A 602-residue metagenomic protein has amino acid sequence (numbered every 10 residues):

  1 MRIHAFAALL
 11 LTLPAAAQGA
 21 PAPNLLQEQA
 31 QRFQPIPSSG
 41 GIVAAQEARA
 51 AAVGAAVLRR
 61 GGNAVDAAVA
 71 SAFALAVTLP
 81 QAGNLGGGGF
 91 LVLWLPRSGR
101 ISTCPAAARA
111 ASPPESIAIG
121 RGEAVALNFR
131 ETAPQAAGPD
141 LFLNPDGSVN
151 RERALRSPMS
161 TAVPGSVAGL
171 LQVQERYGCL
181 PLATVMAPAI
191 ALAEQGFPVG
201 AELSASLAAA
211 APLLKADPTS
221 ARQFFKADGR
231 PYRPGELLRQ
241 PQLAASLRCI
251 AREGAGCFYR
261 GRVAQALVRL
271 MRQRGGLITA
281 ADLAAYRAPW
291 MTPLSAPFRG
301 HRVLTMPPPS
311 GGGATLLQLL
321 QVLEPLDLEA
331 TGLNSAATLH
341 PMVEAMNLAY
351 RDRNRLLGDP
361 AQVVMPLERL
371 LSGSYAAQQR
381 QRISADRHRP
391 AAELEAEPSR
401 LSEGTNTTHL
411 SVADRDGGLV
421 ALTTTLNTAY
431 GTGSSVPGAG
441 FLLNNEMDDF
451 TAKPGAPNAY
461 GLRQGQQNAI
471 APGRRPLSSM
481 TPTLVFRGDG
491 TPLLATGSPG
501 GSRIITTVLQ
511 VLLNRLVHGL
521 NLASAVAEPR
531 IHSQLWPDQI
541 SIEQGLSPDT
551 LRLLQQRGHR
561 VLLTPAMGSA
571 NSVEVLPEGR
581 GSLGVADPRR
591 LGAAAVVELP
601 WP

Functional and structural regions predicted by a protein language model:
H4-A15: Bacterial N-terminal signal peptides
Q18-A52, A56, A64-E253, F258-R260 (+6 more regions): Noncatalytic scaffold domains of N-terminal-nucleophile
P21, P325-L426, S435-A439, P454-G455 (+1 more regions): Internal maturation/activation junctions in enzymes
T78-Q81, F90-G99, I117, E123-A126 (+4 more regions): Active-site rim segments in enzyme catalytic domains, especially the processed small/beta chain of N-terminal
G83-L95, E115, T408-V412, P482-L484 (+2 more regions): Short beta-strand scaffold segments in enzyme catalytic cores
W290, G404-T407, A429, S478-M480: Short, small/polar residue-rich loop motifs at catalytic or cofactor-binding pockets
R474, V508-L509, V517-P565: Extended C-terminal subregions enriched in glycine
